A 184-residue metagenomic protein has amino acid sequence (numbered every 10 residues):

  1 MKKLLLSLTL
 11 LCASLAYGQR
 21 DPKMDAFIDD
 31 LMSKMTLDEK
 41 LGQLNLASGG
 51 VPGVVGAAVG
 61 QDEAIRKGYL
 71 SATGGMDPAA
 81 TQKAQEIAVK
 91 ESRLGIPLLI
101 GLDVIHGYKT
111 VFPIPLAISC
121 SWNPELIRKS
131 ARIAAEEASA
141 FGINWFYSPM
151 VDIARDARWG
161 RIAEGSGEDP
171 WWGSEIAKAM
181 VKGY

Functional and structural regions predicted by a protein language model:
M1-L4: Positively charged n-region of N-terminal signal peptides that target proteins for export
L6-S7, F141: Short amphipathic alpha-helical "recognition" segments used for binding
L8-T9, L46: A periodicity- and composition-biased signal for non-globular, repetitive helical segments
T9-Y17: Hydrophobic h-region of N-terminal signal peptides that target proteins for export in Gram-negative bacteria
Q19-Y184: N-terminal beta-rich core of secreted/periplasmic extracellular enzymes
